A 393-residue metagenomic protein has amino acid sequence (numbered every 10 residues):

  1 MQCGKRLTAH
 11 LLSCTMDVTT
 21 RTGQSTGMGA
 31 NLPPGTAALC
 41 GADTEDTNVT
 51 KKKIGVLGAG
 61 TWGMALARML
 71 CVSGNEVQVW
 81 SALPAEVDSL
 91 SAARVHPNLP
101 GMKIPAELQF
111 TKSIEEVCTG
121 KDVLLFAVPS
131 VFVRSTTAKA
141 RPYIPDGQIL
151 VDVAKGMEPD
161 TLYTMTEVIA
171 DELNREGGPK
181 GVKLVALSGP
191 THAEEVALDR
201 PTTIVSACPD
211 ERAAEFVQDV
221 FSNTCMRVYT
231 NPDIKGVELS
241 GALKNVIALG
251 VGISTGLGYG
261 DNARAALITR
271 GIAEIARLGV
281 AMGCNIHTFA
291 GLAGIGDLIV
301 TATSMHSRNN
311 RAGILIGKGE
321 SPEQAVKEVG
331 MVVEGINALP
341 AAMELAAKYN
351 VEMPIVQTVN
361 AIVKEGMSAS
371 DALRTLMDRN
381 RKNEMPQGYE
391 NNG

Functional and structural regions predicted by a protein language model:
C3-R6, S25: Cationic, low-complexity basic patches in intrinsically disordered or flexible, solvent-exposed regions
T15, T19, Q24, N31 (+1 more regions): Short, positively charged and aromatic/hydrophobic N-terminal segments
G35, V251-T255, V280-A290, G294 (+1 more regions): NAD(P)-dependent Rossmann-like dehydrogenase/reductase catalytic/cofactor-binding core
L39, E45-K103, Q109-K112, K139: NAD(P)+-binding Rossmann beta1-loop-alpha1 motif at the extreme N-terminus of oxidoreductases
I104, I114-D199, V217: Rossmann-like NAD(P)(H) cofactor-binding subdomain of soluble oxidoreductases
F132, Y143, V168, R175-K183 (+2 more regions): Internal alpha-helical scaffold of NAD(P)-dependent oxidoreductase catalytic cores
D152, K183-S188, V228-P232, G291 (+1 more regions): General beta-strand structural signal in soluble alpha/beta enzymes
